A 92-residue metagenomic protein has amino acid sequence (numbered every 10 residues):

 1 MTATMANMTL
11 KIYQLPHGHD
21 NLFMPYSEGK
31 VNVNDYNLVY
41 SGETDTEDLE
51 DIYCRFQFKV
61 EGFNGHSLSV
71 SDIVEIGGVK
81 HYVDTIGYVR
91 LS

Functional and structural regions predicted by a protein language model:
M1-F56: N-terminal non-globular leader segments, chiefly Sec-dependent signal peptides
L38, F58-V60, G87-V89: Hydrophobic transmembrane signal anchors and adjacent membrane-proximal interface regions, especially in viral
C54-S67: A conserved acidic, glycine/proline-rich C-terminal tail/linker
N64-S92: Short, compact, well-ordered microdomains
